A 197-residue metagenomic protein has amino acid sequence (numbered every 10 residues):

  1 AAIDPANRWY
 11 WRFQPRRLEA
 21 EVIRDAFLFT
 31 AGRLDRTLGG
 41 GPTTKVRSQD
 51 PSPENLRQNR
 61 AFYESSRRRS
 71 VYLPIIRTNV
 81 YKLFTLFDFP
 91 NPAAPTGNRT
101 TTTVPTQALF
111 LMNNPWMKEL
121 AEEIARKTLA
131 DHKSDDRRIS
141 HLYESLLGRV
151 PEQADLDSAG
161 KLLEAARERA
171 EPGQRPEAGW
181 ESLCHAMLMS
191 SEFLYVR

Functional and structural regions predicted by a protein language model:
A1-L146, V150, S182, M187-R197: An acidic, gly/pro-interrupted, aromatic-rich
T37-P42, A154, E171-G179: Surface-exposed patches in mature extracellular/periplasmic domains of secreted proteins
D131-D135, E168-E177: Short, charged, surface-exposed loops that flank catalytic or proteolytic processing sites
L142, S158-A159, G179: Amphipathic alpha-helical segments in structured regions that serve as interaction surfaces
D157-E168: Amphipathic alpha-helical segments that form the core helices of the histone-fold
